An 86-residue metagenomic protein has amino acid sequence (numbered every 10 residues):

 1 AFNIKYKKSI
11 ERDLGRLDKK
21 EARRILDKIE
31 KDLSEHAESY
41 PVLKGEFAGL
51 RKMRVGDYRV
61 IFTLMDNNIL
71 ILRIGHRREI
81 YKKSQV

Functional and structural regions predicted by a protein language model:
A1-K5, R12, R16, K20-R23 (+2 more regions): Enriched for short, Lys/Arg-rich terminal
K7, A22-L26, Y40: Short, structured helix-loop boundary elements
E30-M53: A short, surface-exposed loop/turn module that caps and links secondary-structure elements
V60: NAD-dependent ADP-ribosyltransferases
